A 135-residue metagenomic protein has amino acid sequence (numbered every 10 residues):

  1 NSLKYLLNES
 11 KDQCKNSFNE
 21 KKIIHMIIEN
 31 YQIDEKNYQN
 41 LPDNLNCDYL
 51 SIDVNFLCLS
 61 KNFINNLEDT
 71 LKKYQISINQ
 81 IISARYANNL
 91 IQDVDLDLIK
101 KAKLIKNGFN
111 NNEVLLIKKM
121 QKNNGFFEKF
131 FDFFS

Functional and structural regions predicted by a protein language model:
N1-S135: Nucleotide/phosphate-binding catalytic cleft detector across ATP-hydrolyzing and phosphate-transferring enzymes
